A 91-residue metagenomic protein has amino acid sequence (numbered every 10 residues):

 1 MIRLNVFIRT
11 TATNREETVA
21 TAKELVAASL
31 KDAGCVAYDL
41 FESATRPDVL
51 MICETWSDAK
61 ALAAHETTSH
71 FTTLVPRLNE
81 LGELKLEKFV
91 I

Functional and structural regions predicted by a protein language model:
I2, L40-D48, T73-I91: Glycine-rich beta-strand-turn "strand-cap" elements at beta-sheet edges
I2-R9, D39-E66: Short, well-ordered beta-strand segments in beta-rich or mixed alpha/beta enzyme and ligand-binding folds
F7-R9, A22-L25, L84, K88-V90: Generic alpha-helical hydrophobic packing signal
N14-V36, H70-T73: Short amphipathic alpha-helical segments
T21, F41, H65-T68, R77: Residue-level signal for well-ordered alpha-helical positions
A27-L30, G34, A61, E83-L86: Generic structural signal for secondary-structure transition and capping sites
L30, S57, N79: Short conserved AdoMet
D32-A33, R46, T68, L81: Acidic-histidine catalytic/liganding microenvironments
